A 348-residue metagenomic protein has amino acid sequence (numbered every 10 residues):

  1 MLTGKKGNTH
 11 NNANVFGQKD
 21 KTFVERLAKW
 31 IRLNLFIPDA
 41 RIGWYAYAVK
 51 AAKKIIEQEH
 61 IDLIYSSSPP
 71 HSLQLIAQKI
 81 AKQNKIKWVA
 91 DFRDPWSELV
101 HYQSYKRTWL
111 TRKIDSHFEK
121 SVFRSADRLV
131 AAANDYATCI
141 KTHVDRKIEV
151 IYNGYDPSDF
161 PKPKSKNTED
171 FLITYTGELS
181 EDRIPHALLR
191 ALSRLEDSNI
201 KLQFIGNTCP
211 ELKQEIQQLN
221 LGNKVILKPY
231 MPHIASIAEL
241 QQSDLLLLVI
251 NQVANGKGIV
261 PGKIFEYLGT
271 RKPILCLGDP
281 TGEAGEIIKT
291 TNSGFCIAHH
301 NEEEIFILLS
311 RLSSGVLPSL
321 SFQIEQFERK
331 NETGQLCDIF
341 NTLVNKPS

Functional and structural regions predicted by a protein language model:
M1-A46: A conserved catalytic-core segment of Leloir-type glycosyltransferases
S72-L75, K79-Q83, W96-S97, W109-L129: Membrane-proximal helix-turn-helix segments that form the acceptor-binding/catalytic region of lipid-linked
D135, I151-G154: Carbohydrate-associated surface elements
K166-R183, L189-L192, E332: Conserved donor-binding/catalytic core segment of Leloir-type glycosyltransferases
R183, P232-E239, L246-F265, P273-E286: Nucleotide-sugar-dependent
G206, E211-I237: Nucleotide-activated donor-binding/catalytic signature segment of Leloir-type glycosyltransferases, i.e., the conserved
D279-L308: Change "using UDP/GDP/dTDP sugars" to "using nucleotide sugars
H300-E304, V316-L343: A charged, aromatic-enriched C-terminal amphipathic alpha-helix characteristic of glycosyltransferases across folds
